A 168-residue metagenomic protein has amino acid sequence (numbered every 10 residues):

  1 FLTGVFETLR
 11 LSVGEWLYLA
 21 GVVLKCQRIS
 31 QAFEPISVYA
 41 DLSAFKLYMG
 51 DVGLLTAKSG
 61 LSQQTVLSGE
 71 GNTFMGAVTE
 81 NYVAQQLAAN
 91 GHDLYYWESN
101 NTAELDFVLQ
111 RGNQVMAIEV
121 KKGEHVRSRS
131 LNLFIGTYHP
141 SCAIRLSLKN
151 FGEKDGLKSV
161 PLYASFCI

Functional and structural regions predicted by a protein language model:
F1-L109: Accessory nucleic acid-recognition modules appended to NTPase machines
Q27, D51-G53, E98, K121 (+2 more regions): Residues at the C-termini of beta-strands that transition into short coil/loop
Y48, Y95, I118, C142-L146: Hydrophobic/aromatic beta-strand patches that form the interior of the parallel beta-sheet core in alpha/beta enzyme
G71-T73, A117-K122: Short, glycine/charged-rich beta-strand-loop motifs at protein surfaces that mediate ligand recognition and catalysis
Y95, K154-I168: Short acidic, glycine/proline-enriched helix-loop-strand junctions
L109-A117: Active-site beta-strand-loop-beta-strand hairpin of nuclease catalytic cores that positions key catalytic residues
K122-V160: Catalytic cores of nucleic-acid endonucleases
